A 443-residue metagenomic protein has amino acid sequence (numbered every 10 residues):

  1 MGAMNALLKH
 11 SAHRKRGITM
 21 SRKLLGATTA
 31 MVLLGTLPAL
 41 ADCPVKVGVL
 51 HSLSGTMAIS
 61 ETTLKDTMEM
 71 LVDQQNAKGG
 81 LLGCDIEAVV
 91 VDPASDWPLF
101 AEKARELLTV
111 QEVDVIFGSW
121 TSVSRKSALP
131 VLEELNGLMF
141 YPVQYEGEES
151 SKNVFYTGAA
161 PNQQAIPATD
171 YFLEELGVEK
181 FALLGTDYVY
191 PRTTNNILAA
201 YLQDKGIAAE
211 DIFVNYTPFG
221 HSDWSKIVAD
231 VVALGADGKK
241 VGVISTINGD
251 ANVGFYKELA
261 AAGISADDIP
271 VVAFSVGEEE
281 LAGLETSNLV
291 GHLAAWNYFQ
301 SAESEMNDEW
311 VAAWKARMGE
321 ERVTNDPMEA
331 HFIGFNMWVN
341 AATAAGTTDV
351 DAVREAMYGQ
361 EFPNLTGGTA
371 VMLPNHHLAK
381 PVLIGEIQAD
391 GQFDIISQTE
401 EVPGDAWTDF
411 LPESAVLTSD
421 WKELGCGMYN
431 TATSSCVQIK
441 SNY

Functional and structural regions predicted by a protein language model:
M1-T19: Short, Lys/Arg-enriched N-terminal segments with co-localized hydrophobic residues within the first ~10-30 amino acids
L37-A41: Sec/Tat signal peptide C-region and signal peptidase I cleavage site
V45, E361-Y443: Solvent-exposed, acidic/polar segments of extracytosolic/periplasmic ligand-binding ectodomains
G48-E69, V91-P98, W120-V123, D187-R192 (+2 more regions): Extracytoplasmic "Venus flytrap"
I59-D66, D73-Q74, K78-E148, T157 (+3 more regions): Beta-alpha junction/loop-to-helix N-cap segments that form part of ligand/metal-binding clefts
E102, E146-G147, N153-A262, S301-N307: Extracellular/periplasmic Venus flytrap/periplasmic-binding protein
L107-S119, F140-P142, K180-G185, G238-G249 (+4 more regions): Periplasmic-binding protein-like
E258-F332, A342-T348, E400-T433, V437-I439: Extracellular/periplasmic periplasmic-binding protein-like sensory domains
